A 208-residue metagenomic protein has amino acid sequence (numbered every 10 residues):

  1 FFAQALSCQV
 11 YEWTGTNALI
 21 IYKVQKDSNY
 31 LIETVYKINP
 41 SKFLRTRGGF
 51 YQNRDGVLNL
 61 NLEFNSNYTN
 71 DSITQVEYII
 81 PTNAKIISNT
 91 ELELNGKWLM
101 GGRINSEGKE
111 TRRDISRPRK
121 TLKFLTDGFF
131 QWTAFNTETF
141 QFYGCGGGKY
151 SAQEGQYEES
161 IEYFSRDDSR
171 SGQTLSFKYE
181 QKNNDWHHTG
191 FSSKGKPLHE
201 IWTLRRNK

Functional and structural regions predicted by a protein language model:
A3-C145, E158-K208: Lipid interaction determinants
G147-Q153: Beta-propeller blade signature
